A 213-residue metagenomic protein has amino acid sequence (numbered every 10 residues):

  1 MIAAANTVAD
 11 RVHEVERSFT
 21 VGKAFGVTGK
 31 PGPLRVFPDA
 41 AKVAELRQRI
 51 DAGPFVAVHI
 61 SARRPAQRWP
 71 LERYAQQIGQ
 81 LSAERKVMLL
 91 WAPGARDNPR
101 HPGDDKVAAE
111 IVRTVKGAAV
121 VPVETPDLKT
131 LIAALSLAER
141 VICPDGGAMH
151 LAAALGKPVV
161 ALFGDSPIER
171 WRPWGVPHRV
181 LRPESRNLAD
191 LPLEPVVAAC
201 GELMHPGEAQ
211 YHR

Functional and structural regions predicted by a protein language model:
M1-R213: Catalytic machinery of carbohydrate-active enzymes, primarily nucleotide-sugar-dependent glycosyltransferases
